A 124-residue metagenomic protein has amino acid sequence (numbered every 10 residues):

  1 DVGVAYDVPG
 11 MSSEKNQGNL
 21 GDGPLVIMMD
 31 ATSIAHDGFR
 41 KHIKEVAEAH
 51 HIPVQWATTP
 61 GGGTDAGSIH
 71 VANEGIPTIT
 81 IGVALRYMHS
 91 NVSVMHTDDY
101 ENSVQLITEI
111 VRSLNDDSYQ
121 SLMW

Functional and structural regions predicted by a protein language model:
D1-D7: A glycine-rich helix N-cap at a beta->alpha junction
D7-S13: Short, acidic (Asp/Glu-rich) active-site segment that either coordinates a divalent metal cofactor
Q17-V104, E109-W124: Active-site-adjacent substrate-binding region of metalloamidase/peptidase-like peptide-processing proteins
